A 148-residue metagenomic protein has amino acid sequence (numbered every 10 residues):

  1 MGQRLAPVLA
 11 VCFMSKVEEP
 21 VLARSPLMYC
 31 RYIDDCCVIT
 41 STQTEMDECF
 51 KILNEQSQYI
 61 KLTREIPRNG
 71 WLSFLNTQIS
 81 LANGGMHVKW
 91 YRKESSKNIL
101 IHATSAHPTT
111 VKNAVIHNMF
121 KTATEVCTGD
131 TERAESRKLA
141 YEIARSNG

Functional and structural regions predicted by a protein language model:
M1-G148: Charged structural interfaces that engage phosphate-rich ligands and support phosphoryl-transfer chemistry
